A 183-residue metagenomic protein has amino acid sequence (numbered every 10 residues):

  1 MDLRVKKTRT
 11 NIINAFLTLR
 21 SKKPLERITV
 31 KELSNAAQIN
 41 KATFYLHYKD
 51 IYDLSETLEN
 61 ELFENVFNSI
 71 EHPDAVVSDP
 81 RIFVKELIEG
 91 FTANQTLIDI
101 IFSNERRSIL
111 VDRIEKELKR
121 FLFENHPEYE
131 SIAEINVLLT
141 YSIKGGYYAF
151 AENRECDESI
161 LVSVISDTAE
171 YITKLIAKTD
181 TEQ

Functional and structural regions predicted by a protein language model:
M1-L19, K23: Basic, helix-initiating cap at the start of DNA-binding domains
M1-V5, K178-Q183: N-terminal intrinsically disordered/low-complexity leader segments
N14-T18, K22, A36, D53-H72 (+3 more regions): Alpha-helical structural segments
L19-Y52: Helix-turn-helix
I70-P73, I98-I101, N153-R154, T179: Secondary-structure edge/capping motif, primarily at the C-terminal ends of alpha-helices and the immediately following
V77-E115: Helical hydrophobic small-molecule/effector-binding pocket
E105-T140: Amphipathic alpha-helical packing segments from all-alpha helical-bundle domains
A133-K174: Hydrophobic alpha-helical segments that form the core of small-molecule binding pockets and/or dimer interfaces
